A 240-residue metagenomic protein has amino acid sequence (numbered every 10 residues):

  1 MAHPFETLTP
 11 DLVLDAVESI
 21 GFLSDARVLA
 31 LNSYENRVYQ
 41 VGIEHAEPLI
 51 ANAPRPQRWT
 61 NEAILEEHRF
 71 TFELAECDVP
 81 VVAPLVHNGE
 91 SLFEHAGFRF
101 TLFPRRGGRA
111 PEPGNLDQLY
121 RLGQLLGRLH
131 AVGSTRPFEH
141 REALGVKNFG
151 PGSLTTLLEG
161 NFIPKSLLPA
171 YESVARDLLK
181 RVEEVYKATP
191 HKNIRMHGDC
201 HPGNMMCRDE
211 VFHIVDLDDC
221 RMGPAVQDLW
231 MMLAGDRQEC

Functional and structural regions predicted by a protein language model:
M1-S24: Juxta-kinase regulatory segment immediately upstream of eukaryotic protein kinase catalytic domains
E18-D25, D177-T189: Short Pro/Gly-enriched beta-strand edge/turn motifs at strand-loop
I20-G42: ATP-binding glycine-rich phosphate-binding loop
E35-A51, P84, K180-L229: Active-site acidic catalytic loop and adjacent metal/ATP-binding pocket of ATP-dependent phosphoryl transfer enzymes
I43-E139: ATP-binding pocket architecture of kinase catalytic cores
R58, A110, M205, M222-P224 (+1 more regions): Conserved protein kinase catalytic core
E112-P169, N193: A cross-family kinase active-site recognition segment
A225-C240: Active-site activation/catalytic loop segments of kinase-like enzymes and analogous catalytic loops in related
